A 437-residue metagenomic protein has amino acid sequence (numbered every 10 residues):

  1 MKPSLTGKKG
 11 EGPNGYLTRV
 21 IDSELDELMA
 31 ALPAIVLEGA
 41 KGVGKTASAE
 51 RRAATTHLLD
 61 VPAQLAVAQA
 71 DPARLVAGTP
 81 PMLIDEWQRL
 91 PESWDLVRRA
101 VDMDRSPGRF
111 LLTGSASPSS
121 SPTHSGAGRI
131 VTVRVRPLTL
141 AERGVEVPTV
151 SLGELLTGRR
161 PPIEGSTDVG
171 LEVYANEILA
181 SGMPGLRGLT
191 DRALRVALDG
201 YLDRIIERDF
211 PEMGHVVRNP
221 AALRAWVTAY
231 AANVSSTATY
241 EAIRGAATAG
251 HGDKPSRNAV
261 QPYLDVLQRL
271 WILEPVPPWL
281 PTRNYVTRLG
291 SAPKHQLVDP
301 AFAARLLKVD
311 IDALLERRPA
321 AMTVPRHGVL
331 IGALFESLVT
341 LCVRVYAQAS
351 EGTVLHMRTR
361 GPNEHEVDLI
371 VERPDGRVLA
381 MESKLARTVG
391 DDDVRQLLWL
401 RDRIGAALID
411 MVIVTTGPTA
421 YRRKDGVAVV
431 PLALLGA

Functional and structural regions predicted by a protein language model:
M1-D26: N-terminal pre-Walker A segment at the start of P-loop NTPase domains
K2, S115, S121-S236: Interdomain motor-coupling "hinge/lid" segment immediately C-terminal to the ATP-binding subdomain of NTP-driven enzymes
L37: Hydrophobic anchor at the beta1->P-loop junction of P-loop NTPases
K45: Conserved lysine of the Walker
S48: Hydrophobic positions on the alpha1 helix immediately C-terminal to the Walker A/P-loop
Q69-L111: Conserved nucleotide-sensing/catalytic segment adjacent to the nucleotide-binding pocket in NTP-handling enzymes
R187, D191-R377: Accessory nucleic acid-recognition modules appended to NTPase machines
T416-A437: Domain-level recognition of nuclease-like catalytic cores that cleave nucleotide substrates
